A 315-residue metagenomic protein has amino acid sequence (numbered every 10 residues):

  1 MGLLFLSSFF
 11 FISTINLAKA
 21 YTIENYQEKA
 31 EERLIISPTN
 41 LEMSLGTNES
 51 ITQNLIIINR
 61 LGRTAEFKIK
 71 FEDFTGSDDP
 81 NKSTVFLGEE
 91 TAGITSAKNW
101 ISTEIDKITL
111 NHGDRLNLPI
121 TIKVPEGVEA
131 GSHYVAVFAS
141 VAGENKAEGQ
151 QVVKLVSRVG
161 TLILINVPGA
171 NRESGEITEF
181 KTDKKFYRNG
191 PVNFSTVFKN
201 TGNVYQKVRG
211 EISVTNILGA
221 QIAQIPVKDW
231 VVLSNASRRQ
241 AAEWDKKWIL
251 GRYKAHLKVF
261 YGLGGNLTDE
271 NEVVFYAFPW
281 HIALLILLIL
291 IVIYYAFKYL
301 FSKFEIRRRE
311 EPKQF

Functional and structural regions predicted by a protein language model:
Y21-I35, I165-E176: Proline/serine/threonine-rich low-complexity linkers at boundaries of modular beta-sandwich domains
K29-L61, A65, K107, E176-N189: Beta-sheet-dominated interaction scaffolds and their linkers
S50-I58, A65-E72, V85, G93-Q151: Ligand-binding face of N-terminal immunoglobulin V-set domains in extracellular IgSF glycoproteins
I58-R63, F74, G127, K199-Y205 (+1 more regions): Short solvent-exposed strand-capping/beta-turn motif centered on an Asx-Ser/Thr pair
A65-D79, S83-G93, N203-A220: Short acidic, flexible loop segments centered on an aromatic residue
E89-V128, T215-L250: Intrinsically disordered, low-complexity Pro/Gly/Ser/Thr-rich segments with frequent PxxP/GP/PP motifs and embedded
G169-L285: Membrane-proximal extracellular "stem/stalk" segments of glycoproteins immediately N-terminal to a transmembrane helix
E305-F315: Cytoplasmic C-terminal tails of single-pass
